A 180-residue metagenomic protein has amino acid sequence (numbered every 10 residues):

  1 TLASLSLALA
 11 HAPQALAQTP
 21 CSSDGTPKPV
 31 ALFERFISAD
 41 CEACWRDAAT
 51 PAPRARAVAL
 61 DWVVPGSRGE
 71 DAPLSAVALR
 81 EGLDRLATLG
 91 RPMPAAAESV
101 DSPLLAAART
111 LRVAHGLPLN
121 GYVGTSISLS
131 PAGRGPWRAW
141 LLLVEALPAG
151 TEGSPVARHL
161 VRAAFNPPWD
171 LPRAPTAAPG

Functional and structural regions predicted by a protein language model:
T1-A3, R35: Low-complexity, intrinsically disordered regulatory segments enriched in Pro/Ser/Thr and acidic residues
A3-S4, A15: Cleavable N-terminal signal peptides
S6-A8: Secretory targeting and sorting signals
A10-A12: N-terminal signal peptide c-region/cleavage motif recognized by signal peptidases
S22-P65: Local sequence-structure signature of Cys/Sec-based thiol-disulfide redox active-site neighborhoods
L60-G180: Short, conserved sequence motifs used for protein processing/export or organelle targeting and for catalysis
